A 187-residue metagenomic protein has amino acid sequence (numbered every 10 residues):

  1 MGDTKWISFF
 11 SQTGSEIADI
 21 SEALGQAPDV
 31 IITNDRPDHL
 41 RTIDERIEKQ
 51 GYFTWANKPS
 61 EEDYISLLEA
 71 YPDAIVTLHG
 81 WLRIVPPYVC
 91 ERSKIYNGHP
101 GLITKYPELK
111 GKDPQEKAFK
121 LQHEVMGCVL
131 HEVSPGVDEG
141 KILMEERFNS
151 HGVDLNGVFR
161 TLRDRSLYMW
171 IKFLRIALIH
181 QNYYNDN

Functional and structural regions predicted by a protein language model:
M1-N187: One-carbon transfer enzymes
